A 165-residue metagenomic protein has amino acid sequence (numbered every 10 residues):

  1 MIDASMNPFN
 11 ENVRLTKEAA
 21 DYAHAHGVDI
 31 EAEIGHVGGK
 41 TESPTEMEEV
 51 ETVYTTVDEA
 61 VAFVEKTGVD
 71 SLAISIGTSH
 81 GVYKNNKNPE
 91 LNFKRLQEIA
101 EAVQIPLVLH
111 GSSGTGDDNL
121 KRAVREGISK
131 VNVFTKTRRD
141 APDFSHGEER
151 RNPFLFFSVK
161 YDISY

Functional and structural regions predicted by a protein language model:
I2-V103, D117-I128, V133, R139-D143: Alpha/beta enzyme core
I105-D117: Glycine-rich beta-to-alpha transition loops that act as phosphate-gripper elements at the mouths of alpha/beta enzyme
S145-Y165: Extended, intrinsically disordered, low-complexity segments
